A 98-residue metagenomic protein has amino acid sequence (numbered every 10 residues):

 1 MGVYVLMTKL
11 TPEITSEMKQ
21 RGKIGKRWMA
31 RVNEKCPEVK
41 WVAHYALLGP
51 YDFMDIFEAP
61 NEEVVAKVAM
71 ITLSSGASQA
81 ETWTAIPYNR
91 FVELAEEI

Functional and structural regions predicted by a protein language model:
M1-P37, L47-P50, E63, A85-I98: Short S/T/G/P-rich N-terminal loop/turn motif that feeds into the first structured element of a domain
T8, D55-A59: Short beta-strand-to-loop capping motifs
E38-H44, A80-E81: A short linear hydrophobic-aromatic micro-motif
V42-L47, M70: Short, flexible, solvent-exposed loop/turn segments with mixed acidic/basic and small polar residues
L48-D52, S75-A77: Short connector loops at helix/strand junctions that flank enzyme active sites, especially segments positioning acidic
A59-I86: An amphipathic, aromatic/His-enriched active-site/gating alpha helix that lines ligand/cofactor pockets
